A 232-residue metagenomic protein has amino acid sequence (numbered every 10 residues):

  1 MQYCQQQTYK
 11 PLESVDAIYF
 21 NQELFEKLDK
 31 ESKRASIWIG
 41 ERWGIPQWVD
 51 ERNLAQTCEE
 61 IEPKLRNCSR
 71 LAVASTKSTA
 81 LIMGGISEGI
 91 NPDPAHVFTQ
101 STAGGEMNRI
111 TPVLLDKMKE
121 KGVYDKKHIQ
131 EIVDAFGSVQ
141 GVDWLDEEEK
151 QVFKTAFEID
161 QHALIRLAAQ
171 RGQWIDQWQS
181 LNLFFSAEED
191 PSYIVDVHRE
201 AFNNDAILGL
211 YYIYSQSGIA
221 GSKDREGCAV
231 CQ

Functional and structural regions predicted by a protein language model:
M1-T8: Extended amphipathic alpha-helical segments enriched in small hydrophobics
T8-T76, E147-Q151: Internal maturation/activation junctions in enzymes
E59-P63, L71-S222, G227-Q232: Catalytic alpha/beta core of large soluble enzyme barrels
